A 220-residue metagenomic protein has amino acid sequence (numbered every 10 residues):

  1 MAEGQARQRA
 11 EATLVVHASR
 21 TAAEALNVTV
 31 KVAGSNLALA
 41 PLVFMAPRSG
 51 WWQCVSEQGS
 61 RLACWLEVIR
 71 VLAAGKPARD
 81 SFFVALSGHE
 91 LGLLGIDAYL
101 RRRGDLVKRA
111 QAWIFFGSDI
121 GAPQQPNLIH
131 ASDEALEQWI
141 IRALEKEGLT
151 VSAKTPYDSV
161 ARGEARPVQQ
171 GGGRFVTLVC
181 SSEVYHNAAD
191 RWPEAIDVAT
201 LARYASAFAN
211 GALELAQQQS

Functional and structural regions predicted by a protein language model:
M1-S56, E67-V71, A78-D80, R101: Soluble metallo-hydrolase cores and metallopeptidase-like ectodomains found primarily in the secretory/periplasmic
Q5, V32, I69-K76, A85 (+4 more regions): Sec/Tat-exported extracytoplasmic proteins
V15-S19, S49-Q58, A85-L86, P123-S132 (+2 more regions): Second-shell loop/turn segments in exported
L37-L39, K76-P77, L86-E183: Metal-dependent peptidase/peptidase-like ectodomains
P47-G50, H89, A165, H186-D190: Histidine-centered active-site/metal-ligand motif
V55-A63, G75, E90-L94, H130-A135 (+2 more regions): Soluble non-cytosolic domains of exported or imported proteins
A63-R70, D97, Q138, R142 (+4 more regions): Solvent-exposed, polar/charged alpha-helical surfaces in well-ordered, non-transmembrane soluble domains, broadly
R70, A74, S81-F82, V184-S220: His/Asp/Glu-rich mid-to-C-terminal helical/loop segments that flank catalytic regions of hydrolases
